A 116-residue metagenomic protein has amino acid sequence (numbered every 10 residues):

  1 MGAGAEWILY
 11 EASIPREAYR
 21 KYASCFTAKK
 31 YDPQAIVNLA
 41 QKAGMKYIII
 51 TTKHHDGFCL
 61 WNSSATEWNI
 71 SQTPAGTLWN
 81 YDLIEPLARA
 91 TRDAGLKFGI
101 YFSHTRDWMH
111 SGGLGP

Functional and structural regions predicted by a protein language model:
M1-P116: Mature catalytic domains of secreted/periplasmic carbohydrate-active enzymes
